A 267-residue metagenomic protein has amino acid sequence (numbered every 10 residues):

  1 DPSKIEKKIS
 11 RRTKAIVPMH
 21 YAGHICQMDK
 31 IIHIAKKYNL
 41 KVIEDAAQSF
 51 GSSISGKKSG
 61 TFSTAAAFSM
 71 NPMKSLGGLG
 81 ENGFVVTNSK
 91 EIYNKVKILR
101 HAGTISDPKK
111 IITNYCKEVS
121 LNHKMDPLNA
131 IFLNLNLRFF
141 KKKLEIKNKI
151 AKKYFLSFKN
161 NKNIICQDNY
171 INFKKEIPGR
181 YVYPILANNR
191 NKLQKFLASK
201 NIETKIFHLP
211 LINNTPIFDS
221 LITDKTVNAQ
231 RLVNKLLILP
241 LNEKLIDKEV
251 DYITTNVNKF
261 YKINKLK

Functional and structural regions predicted by a protein language model:
S3, K7, A15-M19, H24 (+4 more regions): PLP-dependent aminotransferase class I/II
R12, E44-N82, P108, I112-C116: Conserved active-site segment immediately N-terminal to the catalytic lysine that forms the internal aldimine
M19, I43-E44: Hydrophobic residues in beta-strands of the RecA-like P-loop NTPase core, especially within AAA+ ATPase
G23-C26, V42, G78: Hydrophobic/aromatic residue at the end of a short beta strand that borders the catalytic acidic motif
